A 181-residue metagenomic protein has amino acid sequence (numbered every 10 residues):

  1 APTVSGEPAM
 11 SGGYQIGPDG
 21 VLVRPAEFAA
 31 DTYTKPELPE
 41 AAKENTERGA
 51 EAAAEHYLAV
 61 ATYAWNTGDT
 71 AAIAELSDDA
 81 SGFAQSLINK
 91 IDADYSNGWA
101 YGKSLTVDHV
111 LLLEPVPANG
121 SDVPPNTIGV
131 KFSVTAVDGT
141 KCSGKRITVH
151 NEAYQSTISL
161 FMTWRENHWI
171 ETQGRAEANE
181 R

Functional and structural regions predicted by a protein language model:
A1-K35: Amphipathic, hydrophobic N-terminal targeting peptides for secretion and organelle import
A1-M10, E114-R181: Exposed beta-sheet edge and beta->alpha loop/turn motif
V23-W99: Core segments of small alpha/beta cavity-forming domains
L38-E40, D79-I88, A100-T106, S133-G139 (+1 more regions): Short linear motifs at secondary-structure transitions and domain/linker junctions
S96-P117: A short, amphipathic edge element
